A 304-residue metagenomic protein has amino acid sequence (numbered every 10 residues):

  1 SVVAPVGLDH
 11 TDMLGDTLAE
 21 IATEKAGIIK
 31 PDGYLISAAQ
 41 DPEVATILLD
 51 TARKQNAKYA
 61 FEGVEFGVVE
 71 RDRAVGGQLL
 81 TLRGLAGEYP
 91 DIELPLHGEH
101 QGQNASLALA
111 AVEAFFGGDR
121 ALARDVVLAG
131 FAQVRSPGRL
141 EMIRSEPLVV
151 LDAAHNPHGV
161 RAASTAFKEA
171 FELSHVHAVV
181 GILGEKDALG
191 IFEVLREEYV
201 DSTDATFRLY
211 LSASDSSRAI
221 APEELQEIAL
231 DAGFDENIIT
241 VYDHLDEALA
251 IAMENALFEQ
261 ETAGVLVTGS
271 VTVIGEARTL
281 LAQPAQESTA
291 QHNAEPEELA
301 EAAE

Functional and structural regions predicted by a protein language model:
S1-V2, V6-G7, T11, E20 (+1 more regions): Nucleotide phosphate-binding/pyrophosphate-handling subdomain across enzymes that bind or process nucleotide phosphates
V3-D91, A105-D125: Acidic, Mg2+-coordinating active-site environments of NTP-dependent enzymes
G27-L35, A170-V176, A205-R208, D235 (+1 more regions): Short, surface-exposed connector motifs at secondary-structure boundaries
A38-A39, R53-R73, L94-E99, V126-Q133 (+5 more regions): Beta-strand->loop->alpha-helix junctions that form or flank phosphate-binding loops in nucleotide-handling enzymes
D41-N56, L148-V150, P157, G190-A263: C-terminal helical cap/extension that packs against the catalytic core of soluble nucleotide-cofactor enzymes
S214-R218, E287-E304: Short, flexible loop segments at boundaries between secondary-structure elements
S270: Active-site-proximal loop/hinge segments that shape catalytic or ion-binding/gating pockets
